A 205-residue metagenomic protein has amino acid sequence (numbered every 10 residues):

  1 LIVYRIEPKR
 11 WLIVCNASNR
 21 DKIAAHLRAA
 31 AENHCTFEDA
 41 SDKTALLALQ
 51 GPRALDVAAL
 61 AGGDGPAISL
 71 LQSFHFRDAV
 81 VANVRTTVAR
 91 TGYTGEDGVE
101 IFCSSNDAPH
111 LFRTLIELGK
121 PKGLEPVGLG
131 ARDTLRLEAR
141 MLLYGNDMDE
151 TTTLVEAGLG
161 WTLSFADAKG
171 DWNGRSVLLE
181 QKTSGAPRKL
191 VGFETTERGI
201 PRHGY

Functional and structural regions predicted by a protein language model:
L1-Y4: Glycine-rich, N-terminal phosphate-binding loop and its surrounding beta-alpha-beta segment
I6-Y205: Conserved, structured C-terminal
